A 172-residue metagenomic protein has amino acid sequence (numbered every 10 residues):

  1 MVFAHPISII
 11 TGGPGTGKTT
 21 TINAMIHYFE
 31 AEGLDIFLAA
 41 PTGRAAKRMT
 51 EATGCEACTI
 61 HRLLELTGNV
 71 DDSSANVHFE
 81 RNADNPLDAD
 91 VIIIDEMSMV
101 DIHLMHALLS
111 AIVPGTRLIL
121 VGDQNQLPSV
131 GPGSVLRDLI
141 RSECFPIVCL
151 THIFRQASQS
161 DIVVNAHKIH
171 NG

Functional and structural regions predicted by a protein language model:
M1-G172: Conserved ATP-binding/catalytic motifs of P-loop helicase motor domains
